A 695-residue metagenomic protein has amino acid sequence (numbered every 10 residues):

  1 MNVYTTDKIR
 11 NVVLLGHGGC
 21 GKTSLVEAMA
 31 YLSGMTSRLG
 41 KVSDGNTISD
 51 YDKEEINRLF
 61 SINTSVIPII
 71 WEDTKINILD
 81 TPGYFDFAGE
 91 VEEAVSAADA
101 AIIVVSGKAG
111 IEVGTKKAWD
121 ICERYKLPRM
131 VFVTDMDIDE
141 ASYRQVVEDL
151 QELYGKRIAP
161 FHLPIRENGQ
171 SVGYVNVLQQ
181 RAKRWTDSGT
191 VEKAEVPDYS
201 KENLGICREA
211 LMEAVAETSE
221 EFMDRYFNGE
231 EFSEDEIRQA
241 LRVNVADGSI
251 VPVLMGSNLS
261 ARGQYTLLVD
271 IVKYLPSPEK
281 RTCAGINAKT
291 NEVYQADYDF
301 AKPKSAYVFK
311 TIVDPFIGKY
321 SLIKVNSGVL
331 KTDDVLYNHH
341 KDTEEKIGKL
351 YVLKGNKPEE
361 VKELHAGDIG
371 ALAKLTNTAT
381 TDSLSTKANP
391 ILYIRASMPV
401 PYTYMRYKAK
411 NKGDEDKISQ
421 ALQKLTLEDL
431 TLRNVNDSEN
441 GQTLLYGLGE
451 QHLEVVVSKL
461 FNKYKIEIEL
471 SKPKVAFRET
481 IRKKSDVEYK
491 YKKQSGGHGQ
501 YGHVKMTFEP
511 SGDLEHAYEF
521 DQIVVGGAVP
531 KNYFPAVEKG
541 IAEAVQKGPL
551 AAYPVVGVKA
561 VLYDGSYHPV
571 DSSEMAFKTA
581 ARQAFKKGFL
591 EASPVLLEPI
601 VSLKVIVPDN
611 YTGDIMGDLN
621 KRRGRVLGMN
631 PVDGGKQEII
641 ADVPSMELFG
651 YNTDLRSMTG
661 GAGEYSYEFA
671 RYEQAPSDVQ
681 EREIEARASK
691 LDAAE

Functional and structural regions predicted by a protein language model:
M1-E695: Structural and coupling elements of P-loop NTPases
